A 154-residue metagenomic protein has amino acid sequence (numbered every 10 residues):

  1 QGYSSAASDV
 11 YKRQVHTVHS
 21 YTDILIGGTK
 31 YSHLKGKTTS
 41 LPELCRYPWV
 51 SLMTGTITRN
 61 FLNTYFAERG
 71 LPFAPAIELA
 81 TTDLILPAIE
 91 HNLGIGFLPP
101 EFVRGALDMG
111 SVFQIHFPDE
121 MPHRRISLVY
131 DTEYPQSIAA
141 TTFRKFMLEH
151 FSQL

Functional and structural regions predicted by a protein language model:
Q1-A7, Y11: Single conserved hydrophobic/aromatic residue that forms the stacking wall/gate of nucleotide- or nucleobase-binding
S8, T29, P100-F102, D119 (+1 more regions): Short secondary-structure boundary segments
K12-W49: Flexible hinge/capping segments at coil-to-helix
Q14-I24, M109-P122: Short beta-strand->loop
H33-K35, P48-R69, Q136-I138, R144 (+1 more regions): Secondary-structure junction motif
F61-I115: Hydrophobic hinge/microswitch elements
F113-L154: A late-sequence structural motif
